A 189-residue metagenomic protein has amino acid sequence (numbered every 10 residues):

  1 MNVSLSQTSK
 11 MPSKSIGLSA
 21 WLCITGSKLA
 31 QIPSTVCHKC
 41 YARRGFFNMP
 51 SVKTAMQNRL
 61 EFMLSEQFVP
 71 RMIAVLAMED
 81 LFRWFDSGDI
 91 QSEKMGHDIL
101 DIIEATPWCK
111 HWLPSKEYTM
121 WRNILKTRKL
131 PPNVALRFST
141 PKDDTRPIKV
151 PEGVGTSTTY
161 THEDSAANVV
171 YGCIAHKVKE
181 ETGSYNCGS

Functional and structural regions predicted by a protein language model:
M1-S189: Class I S-adenosyl-L-methionine
